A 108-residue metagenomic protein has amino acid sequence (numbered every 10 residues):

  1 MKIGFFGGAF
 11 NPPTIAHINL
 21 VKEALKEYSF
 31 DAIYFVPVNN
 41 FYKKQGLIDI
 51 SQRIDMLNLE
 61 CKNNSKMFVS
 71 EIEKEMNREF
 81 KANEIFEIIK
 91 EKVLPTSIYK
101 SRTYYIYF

Functional and structural regions predicted by a protein language model:
M1-F108: Nucleotidyltransferase catalytic core that binds NTPs
